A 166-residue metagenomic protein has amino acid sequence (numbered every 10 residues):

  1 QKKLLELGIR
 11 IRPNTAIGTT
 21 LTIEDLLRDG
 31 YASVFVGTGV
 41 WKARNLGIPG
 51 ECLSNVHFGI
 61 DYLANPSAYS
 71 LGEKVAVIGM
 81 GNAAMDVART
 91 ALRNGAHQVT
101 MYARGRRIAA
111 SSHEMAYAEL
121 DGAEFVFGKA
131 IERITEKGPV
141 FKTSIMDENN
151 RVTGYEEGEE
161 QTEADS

Functional and structural regions predicted by a protein language model:
Q1, L5-R44, H57-S67, L71 (+1 more regions): A Rossmann-like FAD-binding core segment of flavoenzymes
L46-G50, A88-T90, H113: Short amphipathic alpha-helical segments
Y69-A96: Rossmann-like NAD(P)H-binding beta-loop-alpha module
